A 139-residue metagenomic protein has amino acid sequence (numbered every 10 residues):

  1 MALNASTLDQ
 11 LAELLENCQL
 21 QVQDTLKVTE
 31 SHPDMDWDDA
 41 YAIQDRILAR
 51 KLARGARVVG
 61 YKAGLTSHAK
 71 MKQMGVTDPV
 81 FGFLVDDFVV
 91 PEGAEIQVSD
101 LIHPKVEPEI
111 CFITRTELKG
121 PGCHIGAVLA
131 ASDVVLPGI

Functional and structural regions predicted by a protein language model:
A2-I139: Active-site microenvironments in enzyme catalytic cores
